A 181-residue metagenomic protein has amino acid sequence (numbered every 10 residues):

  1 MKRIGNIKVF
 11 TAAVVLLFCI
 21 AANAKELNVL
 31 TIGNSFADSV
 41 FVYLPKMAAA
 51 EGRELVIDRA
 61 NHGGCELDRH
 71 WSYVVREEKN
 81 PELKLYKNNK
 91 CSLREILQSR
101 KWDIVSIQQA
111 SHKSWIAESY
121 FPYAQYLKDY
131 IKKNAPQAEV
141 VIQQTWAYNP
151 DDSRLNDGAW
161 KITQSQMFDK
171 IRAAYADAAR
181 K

Functional and structural regions predicted by a protein language model:
K2-T11: Bacterial N-terminal signal peptides that target proteins for export
F10-C19: Bacterial N-terminal signal peptides
A22-E26: Boundary at the C-terminal end of the N-terminal hydrophobic targeting segment
L30, D38-A124, P136: Conserved SGNH/GDSL esterase-like catalytic core that processes O-acyl groups on lipids and polysaccharides
L30-I32, Q143: Short hydrophobic segments within beta-strands
S35: Catalytic nucleophile serine of serine hydrolases, specifically the conserved "nucleophile elbow" pentapeptide
K90-K181: Alpha-helical cap/lid subdomain in secreted, periplasmic, or secretory-pathway luminal O-acyl-processing enzymes
